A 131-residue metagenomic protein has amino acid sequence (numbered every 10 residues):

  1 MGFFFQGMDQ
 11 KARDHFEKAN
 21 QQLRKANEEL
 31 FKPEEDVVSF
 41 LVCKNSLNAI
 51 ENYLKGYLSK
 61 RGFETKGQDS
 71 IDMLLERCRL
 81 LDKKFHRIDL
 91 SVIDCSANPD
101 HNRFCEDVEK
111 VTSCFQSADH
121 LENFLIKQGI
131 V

Functional and structural regions predicted by a protein language model:
M1-V131: Terminal alpha-helical segments
